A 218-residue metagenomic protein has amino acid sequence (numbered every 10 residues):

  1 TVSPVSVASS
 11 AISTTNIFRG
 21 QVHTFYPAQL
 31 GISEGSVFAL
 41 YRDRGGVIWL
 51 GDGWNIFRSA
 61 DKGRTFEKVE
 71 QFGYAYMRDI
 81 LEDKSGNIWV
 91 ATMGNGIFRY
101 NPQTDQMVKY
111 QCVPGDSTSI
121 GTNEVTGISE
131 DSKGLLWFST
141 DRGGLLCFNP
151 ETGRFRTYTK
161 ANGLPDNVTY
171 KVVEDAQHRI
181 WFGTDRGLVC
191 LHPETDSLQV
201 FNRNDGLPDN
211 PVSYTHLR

Functional and structural regions predicted by a protein language model:
T1-R218: Carboxylate-rich, polar loop motifs that coordinate divalent cations or form catalytic acidic clusters
